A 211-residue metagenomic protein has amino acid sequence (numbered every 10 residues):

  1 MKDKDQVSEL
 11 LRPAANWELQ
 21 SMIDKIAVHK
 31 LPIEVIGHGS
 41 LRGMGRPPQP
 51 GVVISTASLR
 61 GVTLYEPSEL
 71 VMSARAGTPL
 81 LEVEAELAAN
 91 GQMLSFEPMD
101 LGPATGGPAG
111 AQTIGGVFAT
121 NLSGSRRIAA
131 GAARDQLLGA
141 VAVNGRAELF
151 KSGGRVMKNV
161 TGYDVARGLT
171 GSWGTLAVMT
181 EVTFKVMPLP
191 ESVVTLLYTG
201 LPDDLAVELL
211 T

Functional and structural regions predicted by a protein language model:
K2-V35, T56-G110, F118, L122-R155 (+1 more regions): N-terminal glycine-rich flavin-associated loop
V35-L41: Glycine-rich beta-strand-to-loop/alpha-helix junction loops that act as flexible
R42-P48: Short glycine-biased active-site loop of nucleotidyltransferases that positions the nucleotide triphosphate and helps
Q49-I54: Short, well-ordered secondary-structure micro-motifs within conserved domains or adaptor modules
V156-V160, A166: Flexible, small-/acidic-enriched active-site or ligand-binding loops
G168-P190: Short, acidic (Asp/Glu-rich) active-site segment that either coordinates a divalent metal cofactor
G200-T211: Short amphipathic alpha-helix segments
